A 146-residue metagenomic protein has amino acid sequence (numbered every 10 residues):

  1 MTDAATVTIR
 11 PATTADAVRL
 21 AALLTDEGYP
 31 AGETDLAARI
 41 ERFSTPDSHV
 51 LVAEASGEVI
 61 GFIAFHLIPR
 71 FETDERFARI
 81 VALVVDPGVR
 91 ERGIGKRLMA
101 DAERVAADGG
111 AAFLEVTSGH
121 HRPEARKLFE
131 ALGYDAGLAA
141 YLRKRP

Functional and structural regions predicted by a protein language model:
M1-A15: Conserved N-terminal entry element of GNAT/NAT acetyltransferase domains
P11-E75, V81, A136-G137, R145: Acetyl-CoA-dependent GNAT
D16-R19, R97-L98, E124: Charged catalytic carboxylate motif
I68, D86, R90, G119: Residue-level recognition of the GNAT/N-acetyltransferase active site
V85, E91-R104, K127, A131: Conserved acetyl-CoA-binding loop-helix of GNAT-fold acetyltransferases
K96, D108, H120-L138, R143-K144: Conserved active-site alpha-helix within GNAT-family acetyltransferase domains
M99, A106-S118: Conserved GNAT acetyl-CoA-binding A-motif
